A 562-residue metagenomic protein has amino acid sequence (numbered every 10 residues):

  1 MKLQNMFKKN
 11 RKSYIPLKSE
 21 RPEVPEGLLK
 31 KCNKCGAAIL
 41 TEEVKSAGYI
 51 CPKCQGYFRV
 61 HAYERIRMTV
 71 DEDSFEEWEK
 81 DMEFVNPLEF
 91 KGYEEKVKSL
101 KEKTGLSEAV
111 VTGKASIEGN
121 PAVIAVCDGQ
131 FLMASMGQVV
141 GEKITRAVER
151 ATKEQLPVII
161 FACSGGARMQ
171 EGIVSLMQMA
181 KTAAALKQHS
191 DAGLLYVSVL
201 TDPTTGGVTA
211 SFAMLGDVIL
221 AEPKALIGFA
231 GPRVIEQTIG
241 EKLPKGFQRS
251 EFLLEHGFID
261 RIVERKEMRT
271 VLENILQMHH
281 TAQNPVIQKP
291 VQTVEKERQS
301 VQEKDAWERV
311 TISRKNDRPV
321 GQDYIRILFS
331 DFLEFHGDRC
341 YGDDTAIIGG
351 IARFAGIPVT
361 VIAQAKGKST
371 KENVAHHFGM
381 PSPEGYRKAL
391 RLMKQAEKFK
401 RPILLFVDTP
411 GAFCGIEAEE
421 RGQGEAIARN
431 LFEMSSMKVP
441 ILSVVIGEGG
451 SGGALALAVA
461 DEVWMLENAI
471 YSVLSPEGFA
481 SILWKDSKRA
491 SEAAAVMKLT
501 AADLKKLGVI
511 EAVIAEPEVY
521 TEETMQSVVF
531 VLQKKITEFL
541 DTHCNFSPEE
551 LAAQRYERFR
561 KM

Functional and structural regions predicted by a protein language model:
M1-V197, P203, L215-V218, E222 (+3 more regions): Terminal-region recognition feature
T205-F212, G228-F229, G453: Glycine-rich anion-binding loops of enzyme active sites
P223-A225, P232: Active-site pocket-lining/capping segments in soluble small-molecule metabolic enzymes
T238: Catalytic-face loop-and-helix region of soluble metabolic enzyme cores
